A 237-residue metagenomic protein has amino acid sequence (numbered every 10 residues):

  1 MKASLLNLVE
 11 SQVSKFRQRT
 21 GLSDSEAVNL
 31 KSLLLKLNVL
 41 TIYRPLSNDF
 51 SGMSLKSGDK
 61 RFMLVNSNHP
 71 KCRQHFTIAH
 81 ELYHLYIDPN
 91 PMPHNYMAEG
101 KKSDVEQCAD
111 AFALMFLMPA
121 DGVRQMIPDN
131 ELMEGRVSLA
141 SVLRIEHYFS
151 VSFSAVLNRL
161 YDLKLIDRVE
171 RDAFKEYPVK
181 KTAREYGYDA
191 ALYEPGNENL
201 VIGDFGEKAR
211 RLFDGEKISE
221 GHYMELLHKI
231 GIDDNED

Functional and structural regions predicted by a protein language model:
M1-D237: Active-site hotspot residues in diverse enzymes, especially metal/ion-binding acidic/histidine motifs
